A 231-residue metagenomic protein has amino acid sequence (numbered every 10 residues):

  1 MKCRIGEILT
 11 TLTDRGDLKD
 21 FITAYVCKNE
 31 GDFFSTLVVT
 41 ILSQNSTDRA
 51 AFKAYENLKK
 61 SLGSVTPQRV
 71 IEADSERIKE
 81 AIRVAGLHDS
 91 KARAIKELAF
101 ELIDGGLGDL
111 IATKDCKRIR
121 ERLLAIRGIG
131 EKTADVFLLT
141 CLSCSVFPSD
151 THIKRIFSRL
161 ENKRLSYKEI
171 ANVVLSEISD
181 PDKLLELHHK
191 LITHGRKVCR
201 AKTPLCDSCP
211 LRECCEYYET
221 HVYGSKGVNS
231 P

Functional and structural regions predicted by a protein language model:
M1-T113, R118, D182, K190-P231: N-terminal polyanion-binding entry modules of DNA glycosylases/AP lyases and select other DNA-binding proteins
G16, S46, L62, R127 (+3 more regions): A broad structural signal for alpha-helix termini and local helix breaks/kinks
T36-L42, I95, K114-E161: Catalytic DNA-binding helix-loop module of base-excision-repair DNA glycosylases/AP lyases
V39, K59, K79, L124 (+2 more regions): Solvent-exposed, non-membrane alpha-helical residues enriched in polar/charged side chains
R69-E72, G128, R164: Short, conserved sequence motifs enriched in acidic/basic residues, glycine, and aromatics that mark functional "hot
I71-K79, L123, Y167-S179: Short, well-structured alpha-helical segments that form the helix of a local strand-helix-strand
V146-R196: A broadly conserved sequence feature marking short terminus-proximal activation segments in nucleic acid-centric
